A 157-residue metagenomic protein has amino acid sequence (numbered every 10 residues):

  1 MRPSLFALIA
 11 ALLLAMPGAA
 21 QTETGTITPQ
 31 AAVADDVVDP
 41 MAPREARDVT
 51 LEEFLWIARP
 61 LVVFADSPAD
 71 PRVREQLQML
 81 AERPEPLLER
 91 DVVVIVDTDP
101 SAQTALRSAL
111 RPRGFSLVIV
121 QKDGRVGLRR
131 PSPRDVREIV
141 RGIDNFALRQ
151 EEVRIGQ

Functional and structural regions predicted by a protein language model:
R2-Q157: Non-catalytic interaction/Regulatory regions outside core domains
